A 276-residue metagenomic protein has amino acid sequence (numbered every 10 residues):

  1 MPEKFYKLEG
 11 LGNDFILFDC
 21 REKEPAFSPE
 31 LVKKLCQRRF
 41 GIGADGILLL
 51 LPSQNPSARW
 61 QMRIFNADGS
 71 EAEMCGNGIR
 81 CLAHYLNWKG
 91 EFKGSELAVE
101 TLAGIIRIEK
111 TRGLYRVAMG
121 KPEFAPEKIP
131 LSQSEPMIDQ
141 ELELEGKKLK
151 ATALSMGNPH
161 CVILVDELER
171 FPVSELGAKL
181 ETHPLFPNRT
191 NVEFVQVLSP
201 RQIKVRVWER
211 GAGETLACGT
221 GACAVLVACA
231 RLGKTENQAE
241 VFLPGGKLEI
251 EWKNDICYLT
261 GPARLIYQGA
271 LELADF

Functional and structural regions predicted by a protein language model:
M1-R112, V162-F276: A glycine-rich beta-to-alpha transition motif near the start of alpha/beta enzyme domains, typified by
F40, V117, E127-I129, F171: Residue-level marker of intrinsically disordered, low-complexity segments enriched for small/polar residues
T101, G113-P122: Membrane helix-loop-helix hairpins that form the core translocation module of multi-pass transporters
L102, F124, E135-I138: Zinc-dependent deaminase
E123-K128, Q268: Short, charged/polar, Gly/Pro-enriched secondary-structure boundary elements
I129-L131, L142: Extended alpha-helical solenoid/rod scaffold regions of large eukaryotic vesicle-tethering complex subunits
L131-M137, T182-H183: Short, conserved active-site entrance elements at the starts or edges of catalytic domains
I138-R170: Internal active-site segments that recognize and position negatively charged phosphoryl groups and nucleotide moieties
